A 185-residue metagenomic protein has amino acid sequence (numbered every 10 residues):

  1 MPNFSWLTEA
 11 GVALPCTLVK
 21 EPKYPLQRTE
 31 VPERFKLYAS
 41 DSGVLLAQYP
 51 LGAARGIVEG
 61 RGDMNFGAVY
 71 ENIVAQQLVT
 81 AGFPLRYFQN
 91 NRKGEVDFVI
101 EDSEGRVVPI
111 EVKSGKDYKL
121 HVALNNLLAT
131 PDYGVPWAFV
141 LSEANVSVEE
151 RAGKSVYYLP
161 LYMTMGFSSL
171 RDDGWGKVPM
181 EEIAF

Functional and structural regions predicted by a protein language model:
M1-E104: Accessory nucleic acid-recognition modules appended to NTPase machines
Y49-G52, V122, E150-A152: Short conserved micro-motifs at the rims of enzyme active sites and ligand-binding pockets
N90, Y133-K154: Nucleic-acid nuclease catalytic cores
R92-E95, G105, G115-Y118, A144-S147: Short Gly/Pro-enriched loop/turn and capping motifs at secondary-structure junctions
R106-V108, W137: Structural motif
V108-K116, L127: Active-site ExK catalytic segment of metal-dependent nucleases
Y118-L124: Glycine-rich, small/acidic residue-mixed loop/short-helix segments
A144-F185: Domain-level recognition of nuclease-like catalytic cores that cleave nucleotide substrates
